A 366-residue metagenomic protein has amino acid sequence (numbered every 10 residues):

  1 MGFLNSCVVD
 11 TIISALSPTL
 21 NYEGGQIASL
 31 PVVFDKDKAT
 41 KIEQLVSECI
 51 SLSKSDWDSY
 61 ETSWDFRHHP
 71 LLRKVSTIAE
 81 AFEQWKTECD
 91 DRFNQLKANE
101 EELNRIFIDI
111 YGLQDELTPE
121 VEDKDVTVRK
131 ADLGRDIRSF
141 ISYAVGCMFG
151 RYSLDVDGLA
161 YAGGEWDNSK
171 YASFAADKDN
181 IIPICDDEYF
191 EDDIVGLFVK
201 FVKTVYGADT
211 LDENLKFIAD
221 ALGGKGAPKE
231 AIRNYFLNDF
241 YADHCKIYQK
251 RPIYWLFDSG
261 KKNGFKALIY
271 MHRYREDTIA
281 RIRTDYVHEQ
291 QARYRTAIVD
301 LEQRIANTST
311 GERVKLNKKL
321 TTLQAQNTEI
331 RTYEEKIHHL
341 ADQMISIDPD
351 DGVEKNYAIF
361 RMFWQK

Functional and structural regions predicted by a protein language model:
M1-N5, V32-D35, A39, V287 (+2 more regions): C-terminal substrate/ligand-recognition segments
M1-S29, D37-L52: Basic, amphipathic alpha-helical recognition segments used for DNA target recognition
I12-G24, K74-F82, V121-D123: Active-site-adjacent bridging/hinge elements
N21-Q26, E61-L72, K124-V128, A162-W166: A glycine-rich phosphate-binding loop feature that marks nucleotide/adenosyl-phosphate handling sites
E23-D37, E83-F93, K130, P183 (+1 more regions): Glycine- and acidic
V33, S55, S59-N99, R105: Acidic/histidine-rich catalytic neighborhood
L45, C49-L52, R92, L96-N99 (+4 more regions): Amphipathic alpha-helical coiled-coil segments
R105-I108, G112, E116-K366: Terminal accessory regions of large proteins
